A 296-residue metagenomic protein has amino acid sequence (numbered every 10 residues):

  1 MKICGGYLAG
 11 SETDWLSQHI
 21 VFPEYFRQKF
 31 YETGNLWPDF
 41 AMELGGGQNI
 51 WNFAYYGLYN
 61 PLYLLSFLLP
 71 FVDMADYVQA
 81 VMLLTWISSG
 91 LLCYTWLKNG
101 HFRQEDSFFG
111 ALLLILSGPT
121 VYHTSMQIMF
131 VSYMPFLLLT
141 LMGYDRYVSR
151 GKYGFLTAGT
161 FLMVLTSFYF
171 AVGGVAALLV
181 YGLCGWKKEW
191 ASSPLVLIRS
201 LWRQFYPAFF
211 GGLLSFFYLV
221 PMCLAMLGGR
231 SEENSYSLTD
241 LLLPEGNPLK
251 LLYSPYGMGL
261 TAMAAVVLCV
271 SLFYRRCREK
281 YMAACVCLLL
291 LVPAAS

Functional and structural regions predicted by a protein language model:
M1-S296: Membrane-embedded transmembrane-helix bundle of lipid-linked glycan/lipid transferases
